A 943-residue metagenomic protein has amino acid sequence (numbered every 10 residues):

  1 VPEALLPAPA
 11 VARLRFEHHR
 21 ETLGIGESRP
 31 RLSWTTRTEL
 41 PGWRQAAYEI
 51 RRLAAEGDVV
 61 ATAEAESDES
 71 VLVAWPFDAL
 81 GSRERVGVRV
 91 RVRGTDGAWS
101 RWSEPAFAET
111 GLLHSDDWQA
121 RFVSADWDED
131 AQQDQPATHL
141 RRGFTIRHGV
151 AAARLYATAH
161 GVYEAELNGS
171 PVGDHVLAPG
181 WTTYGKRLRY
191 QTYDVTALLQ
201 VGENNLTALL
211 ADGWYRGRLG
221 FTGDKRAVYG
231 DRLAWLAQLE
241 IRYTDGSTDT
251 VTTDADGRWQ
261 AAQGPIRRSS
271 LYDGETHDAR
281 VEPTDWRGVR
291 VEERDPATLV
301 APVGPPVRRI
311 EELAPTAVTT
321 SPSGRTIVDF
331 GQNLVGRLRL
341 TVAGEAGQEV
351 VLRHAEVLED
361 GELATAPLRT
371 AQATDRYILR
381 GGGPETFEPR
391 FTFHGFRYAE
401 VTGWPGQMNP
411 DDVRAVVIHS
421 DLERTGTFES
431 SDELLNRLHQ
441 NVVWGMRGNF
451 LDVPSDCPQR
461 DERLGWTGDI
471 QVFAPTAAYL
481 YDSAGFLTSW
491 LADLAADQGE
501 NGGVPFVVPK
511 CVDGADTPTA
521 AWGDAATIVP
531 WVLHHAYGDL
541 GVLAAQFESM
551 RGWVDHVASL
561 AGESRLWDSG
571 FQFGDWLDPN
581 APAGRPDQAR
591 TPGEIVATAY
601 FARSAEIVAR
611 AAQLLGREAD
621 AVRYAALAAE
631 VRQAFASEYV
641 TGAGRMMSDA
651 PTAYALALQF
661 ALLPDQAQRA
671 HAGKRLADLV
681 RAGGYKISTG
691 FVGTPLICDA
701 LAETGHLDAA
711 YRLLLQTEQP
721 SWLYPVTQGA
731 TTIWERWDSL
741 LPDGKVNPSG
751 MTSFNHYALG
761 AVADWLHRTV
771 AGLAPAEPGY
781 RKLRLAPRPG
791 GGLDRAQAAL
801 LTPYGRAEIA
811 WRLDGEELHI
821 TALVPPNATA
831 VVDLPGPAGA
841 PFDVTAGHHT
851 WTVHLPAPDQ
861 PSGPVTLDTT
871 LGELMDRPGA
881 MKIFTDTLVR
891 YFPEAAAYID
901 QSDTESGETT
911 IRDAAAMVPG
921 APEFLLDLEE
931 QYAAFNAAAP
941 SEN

Functional and structural regions predicted by a protein language model:
P2-R460, G468-D469, G485-F486, P505-V512 (+4 more regions): Extracellular/oxidizing-compartment recognition motifs
D128-Q135, Y156, V172, G180-Y184 (+19 more regions): Alpha-helix capping and helix-loop boundary segments enriched in small/acidic/polar residues
A153-A157, L167, R337-E356, E388-F391 (+7 more regions): Alpha-helical support elements that line or immediately flank enzyme active sites and cofactor-binding pockets
V162, T252-A261, M408-N441, R447-G448 (+8 more regions): Active-site acid/base region of carbohydrate-active enzymes
D174-P179, T183-G185, T207, E362-Q372 (+3 more regions): Helix-terminus loop motifs that line ligand-binding clefts
L206, L210, E275-D278, D461-E462 (+10 more regions): C-terminal capping/lid segments that line or modulate ligand- or cofactor-binding pockets
K225-Q238, D249-V281, A301-E312, A626 (+1 more regions): Non-catalytic C-terminal accessory modules of carbohydrate-active enzymes
P861-Q931, F935-N936: Compact, charge-rich alpha-helical regulatory domains located at protein termini
